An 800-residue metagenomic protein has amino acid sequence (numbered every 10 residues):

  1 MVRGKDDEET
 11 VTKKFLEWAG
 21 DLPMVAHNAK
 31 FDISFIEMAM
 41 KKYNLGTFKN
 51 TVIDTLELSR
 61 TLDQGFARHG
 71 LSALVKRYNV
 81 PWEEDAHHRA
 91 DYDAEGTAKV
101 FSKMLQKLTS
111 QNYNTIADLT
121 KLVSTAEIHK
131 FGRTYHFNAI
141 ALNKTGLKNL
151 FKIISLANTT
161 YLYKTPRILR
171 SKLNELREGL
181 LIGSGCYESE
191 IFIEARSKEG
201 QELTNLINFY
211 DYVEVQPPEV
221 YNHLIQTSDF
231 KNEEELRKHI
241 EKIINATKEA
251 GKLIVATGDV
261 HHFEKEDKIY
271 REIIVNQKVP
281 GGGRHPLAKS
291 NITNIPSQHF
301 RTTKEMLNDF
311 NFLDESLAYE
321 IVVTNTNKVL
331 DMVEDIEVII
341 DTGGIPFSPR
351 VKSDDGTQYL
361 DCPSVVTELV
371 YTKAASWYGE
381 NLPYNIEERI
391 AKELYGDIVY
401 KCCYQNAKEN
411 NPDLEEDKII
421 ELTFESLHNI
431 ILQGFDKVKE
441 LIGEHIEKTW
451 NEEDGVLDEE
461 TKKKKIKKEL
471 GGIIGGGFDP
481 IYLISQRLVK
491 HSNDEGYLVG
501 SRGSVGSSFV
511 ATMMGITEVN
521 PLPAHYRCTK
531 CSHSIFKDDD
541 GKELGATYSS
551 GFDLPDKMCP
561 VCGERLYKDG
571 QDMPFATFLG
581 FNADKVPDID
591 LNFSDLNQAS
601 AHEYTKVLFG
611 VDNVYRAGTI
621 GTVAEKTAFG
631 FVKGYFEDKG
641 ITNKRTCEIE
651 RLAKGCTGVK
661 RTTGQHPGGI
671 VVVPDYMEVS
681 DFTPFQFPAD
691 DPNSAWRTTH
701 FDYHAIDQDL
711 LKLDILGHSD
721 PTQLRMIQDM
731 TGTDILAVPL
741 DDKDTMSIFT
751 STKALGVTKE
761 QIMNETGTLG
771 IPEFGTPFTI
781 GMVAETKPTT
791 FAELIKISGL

Functional and structural regions predicted by a protein language model:
M1-K49, Q64-Y78, E84, H88: Conserved non-catalytic scaffold segment of RNase H-like nuclease domains
P23-A29, V255, L498-G500: Short glycine-rich phosphate-binding loop at a beta-alpha junction
K41, V52-A73, F137-I140, E266-K278 (+1 more regions): Short alpha-helix plus adjacent loop in nuclease-associated cores
G46-R60, D118, I182: Conserved beta-strand -> loop -> alpha-helix junction used to position metal-binding or nucleic-acid-contacting
R89-S102: Acidic, divalent-metal-coordinating active-site segment for phosphoryl/phosphodiester hydrolysis, typified by short
Q106-S376, Q405, K418, L488 (+2 more regions): Mg2+-dependent phosphoryl-transfer active-site scaffold
Y212-H239, T372-V499, T646-R651, T657-K660: Helix-hairpin-helix/helix-loop-helix acidic hairpins
H491-N493, S504-I516: Catalytic DNA-binding helix-loop module of base-excision-repair DNA glycosylases/AP lyases
